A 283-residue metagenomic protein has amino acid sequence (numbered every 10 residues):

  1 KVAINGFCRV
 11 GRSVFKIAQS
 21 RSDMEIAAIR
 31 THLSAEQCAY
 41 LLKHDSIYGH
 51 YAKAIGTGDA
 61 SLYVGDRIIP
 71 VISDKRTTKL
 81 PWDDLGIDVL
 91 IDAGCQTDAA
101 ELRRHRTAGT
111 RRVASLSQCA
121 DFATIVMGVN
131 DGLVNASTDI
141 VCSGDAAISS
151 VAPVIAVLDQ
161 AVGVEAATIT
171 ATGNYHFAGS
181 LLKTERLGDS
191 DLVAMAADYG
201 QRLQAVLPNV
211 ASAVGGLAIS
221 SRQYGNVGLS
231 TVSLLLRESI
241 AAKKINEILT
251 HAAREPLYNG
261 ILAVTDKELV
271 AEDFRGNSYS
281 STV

Functional and structural regions predicted by a protein language model:
K1-L181, A213: N-terminal Rossmann-like NAD(P) cofactor-binding subdomain of oxidoreductases, focused on the glycine-rich
F7, G11, D98, G144-V151 (+6 more regions): Generic structural signal for well-ordered, non-membrane alpha-helical segments in soluble metabolic enzymes
F15, A152-D159, T170, G200-Q204 (+2 more regions): Predominant activation on well-ordered alpha-helical scaffold segments within soluble catalytic domains
L62, I125-M127, I140, L192 (+4 more regions): Short clusters of hydrophobic/aromatic residues that line enzyme substrate/ligand-binding pockets
G128-N130, A218-Q223, V283: Short beta-strand/turn micro-motifs at beta-sheet edges
S137-T138, V227-T231: Short, solvent-exposed beta-strand edge segments and adjacent coil->beta transition regions
G163-R222, V227, L234: Catalytic core of tubulin tyrosine ligase-like
L229-V283: C-terminal active-site/capping subdomain that shapes the small-molecule cofactor and substrate pocket of enzyme
